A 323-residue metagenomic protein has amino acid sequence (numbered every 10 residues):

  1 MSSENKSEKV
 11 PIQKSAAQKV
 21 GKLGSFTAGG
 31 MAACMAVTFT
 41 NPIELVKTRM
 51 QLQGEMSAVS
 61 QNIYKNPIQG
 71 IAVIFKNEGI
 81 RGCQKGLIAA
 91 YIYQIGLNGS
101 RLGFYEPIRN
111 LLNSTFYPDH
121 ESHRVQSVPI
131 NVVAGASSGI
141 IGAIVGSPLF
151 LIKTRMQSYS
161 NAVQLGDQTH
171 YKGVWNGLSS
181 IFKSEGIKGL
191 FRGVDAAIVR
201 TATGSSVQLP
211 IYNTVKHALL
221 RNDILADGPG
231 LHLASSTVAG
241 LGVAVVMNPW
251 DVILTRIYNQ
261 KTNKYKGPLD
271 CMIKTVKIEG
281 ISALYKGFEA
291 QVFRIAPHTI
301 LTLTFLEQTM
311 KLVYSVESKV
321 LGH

Functional and structural regions predicted by a protein language model:
M1-M35, V46-Y64, I68, I80 (+4 more regions): Flexible extramembrane linkers and terminal tails adjacent to transmembrane helices in organellar membrane proteins
A90, Q94-L102: Specific transmembrane alpha-helical segments of multi-pass solute transporters/efflux pumps, especially DMT/EamA
I92-I95, D195-A202, F293-A296: Hydrophobic alpha-helical transmembrane segments of multi-pass membrane proteins
